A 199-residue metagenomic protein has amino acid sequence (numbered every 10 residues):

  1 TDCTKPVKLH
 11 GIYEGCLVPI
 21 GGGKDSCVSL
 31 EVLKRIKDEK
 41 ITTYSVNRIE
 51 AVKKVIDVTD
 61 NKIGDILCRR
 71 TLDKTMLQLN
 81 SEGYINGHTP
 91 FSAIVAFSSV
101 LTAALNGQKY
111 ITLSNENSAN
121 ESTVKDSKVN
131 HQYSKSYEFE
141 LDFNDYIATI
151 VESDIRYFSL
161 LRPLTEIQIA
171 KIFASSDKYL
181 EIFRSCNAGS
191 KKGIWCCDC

Functional and structural regions predicted by a protein language model:
D2-C16, K24-C199: Nucleotide-activated chemistry modules centered on ATP-dependent adenylation/adenylyltransferase
